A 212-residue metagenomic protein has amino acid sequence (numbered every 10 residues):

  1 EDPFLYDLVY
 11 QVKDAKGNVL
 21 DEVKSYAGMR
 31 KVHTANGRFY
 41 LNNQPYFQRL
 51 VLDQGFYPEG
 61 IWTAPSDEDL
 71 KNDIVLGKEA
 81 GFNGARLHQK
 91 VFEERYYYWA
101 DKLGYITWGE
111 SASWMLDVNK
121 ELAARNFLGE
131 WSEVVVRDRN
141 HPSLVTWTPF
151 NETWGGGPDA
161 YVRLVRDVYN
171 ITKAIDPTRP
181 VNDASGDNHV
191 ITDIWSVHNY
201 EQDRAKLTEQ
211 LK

Functional and structural regions predicted by a protein language model:
E1-Q89, E94, G104, E130 (+3 more regions): Secreted/periplasmic carbohydrate-active enzymes, especially glycoside hydrolases
I74-L76, G84-K212: Substrate-binding/catalytic cleft of secreted carbohydrate-active enzymes, primarily glycoside hydrolases
